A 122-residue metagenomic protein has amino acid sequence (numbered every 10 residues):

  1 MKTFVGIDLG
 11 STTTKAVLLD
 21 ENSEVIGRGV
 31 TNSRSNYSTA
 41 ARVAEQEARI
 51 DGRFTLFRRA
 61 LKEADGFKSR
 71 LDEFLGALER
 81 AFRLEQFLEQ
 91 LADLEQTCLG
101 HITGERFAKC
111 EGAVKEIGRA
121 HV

Functional and structural regions predicted by a protein language model:
M1-H121: N-terminally biased helix-coil "hinge/interface" segments that flank
